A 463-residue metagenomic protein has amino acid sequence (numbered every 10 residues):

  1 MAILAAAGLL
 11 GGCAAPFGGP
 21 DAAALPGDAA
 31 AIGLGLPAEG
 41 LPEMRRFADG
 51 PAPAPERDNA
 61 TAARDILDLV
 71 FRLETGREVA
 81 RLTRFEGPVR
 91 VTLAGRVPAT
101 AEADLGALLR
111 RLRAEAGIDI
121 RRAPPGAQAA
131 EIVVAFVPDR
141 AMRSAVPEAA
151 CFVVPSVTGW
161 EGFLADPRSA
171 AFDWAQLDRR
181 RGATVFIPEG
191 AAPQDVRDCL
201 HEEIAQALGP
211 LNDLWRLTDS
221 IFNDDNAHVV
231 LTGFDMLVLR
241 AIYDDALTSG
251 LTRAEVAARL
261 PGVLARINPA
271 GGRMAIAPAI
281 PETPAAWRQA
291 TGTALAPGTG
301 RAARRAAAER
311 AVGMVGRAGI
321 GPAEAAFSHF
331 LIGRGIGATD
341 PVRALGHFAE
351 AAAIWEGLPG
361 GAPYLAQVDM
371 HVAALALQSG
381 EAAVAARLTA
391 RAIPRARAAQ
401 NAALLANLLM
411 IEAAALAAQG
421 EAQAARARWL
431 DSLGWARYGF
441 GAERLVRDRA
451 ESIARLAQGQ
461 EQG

Functional and structural regions predicted by a protein language model:
L9-G12: C-terminal motif of bacterial Sec signal peptides marking the signal peptidase cleavage site
A15-I32, T75-G76, T158-D195, D213-A323 (+4 more regions): Metalloprotease/metallohydrolase-associated module, dominated by Zn2+-dependent proteases
A15-R90: Disordered inhibitory propeptide/activation segment of secreted metzincin zinc metalloprotease zymogens, centered on
E102-H201, Q206-A207, L211-L217, A326 (+2 more regions): Metzincin-family zinc-dependent endopeptidase catalytic domain
T283, L295-V312, A338-E350, E381-R391 (+1 more regions): Helix-turn-helix repeat elements of alpha-solenoid scaffolds
I320, P359-G360, Q400, F440: Structural signature of alpha-solenoid helical repeat scaffolds
A352-A353, A390-P394, G420-F440: TPR/TPR-like (Sel1-like) alpha-helical repeat modules
